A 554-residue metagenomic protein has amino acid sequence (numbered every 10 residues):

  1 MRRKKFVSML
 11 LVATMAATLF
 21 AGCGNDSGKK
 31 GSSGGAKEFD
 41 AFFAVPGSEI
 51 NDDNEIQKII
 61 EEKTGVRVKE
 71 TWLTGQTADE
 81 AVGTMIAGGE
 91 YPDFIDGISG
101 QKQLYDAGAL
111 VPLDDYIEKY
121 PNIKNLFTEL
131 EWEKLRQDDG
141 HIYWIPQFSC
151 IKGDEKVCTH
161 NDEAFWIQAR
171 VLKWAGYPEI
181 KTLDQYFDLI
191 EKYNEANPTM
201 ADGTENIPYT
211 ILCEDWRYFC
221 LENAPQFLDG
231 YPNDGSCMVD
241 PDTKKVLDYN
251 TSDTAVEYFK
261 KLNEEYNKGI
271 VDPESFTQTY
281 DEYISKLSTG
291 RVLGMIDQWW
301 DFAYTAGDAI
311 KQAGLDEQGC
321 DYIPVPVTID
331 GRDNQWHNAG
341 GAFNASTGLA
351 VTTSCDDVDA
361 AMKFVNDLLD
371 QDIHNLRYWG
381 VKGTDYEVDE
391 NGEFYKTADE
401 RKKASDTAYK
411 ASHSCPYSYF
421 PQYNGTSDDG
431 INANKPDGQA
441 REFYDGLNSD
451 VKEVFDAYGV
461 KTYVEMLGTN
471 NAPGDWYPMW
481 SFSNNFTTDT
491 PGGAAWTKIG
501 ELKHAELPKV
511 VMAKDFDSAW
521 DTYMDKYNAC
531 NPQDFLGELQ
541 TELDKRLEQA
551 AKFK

Functional and structural regions predicted by a protein language model:
M1-F6: Positively charged n-region of N-terminal signal peptides that target proteins for export
S8, C23-Q185, N197, N223 (+3 more regions): Conserved N-terminal structural module of periplasmic/extracytoplasmic solute-binding proteins
T18-G22: C-terminal motif of bacterial Sec signal peptides marking the signal peptidase cleavage site
Q103-Y116, H141, P198, T305-Q335: Ligand-binding "clamshell"
G108-R136, I190-N194, T204-V239, K244 (+1 more regions): Carboxylate/His-rich catalytic cores and anion/metal-binding grooves
H141, P146-F219, D240-K286, R291 (+3 more regions): Helix-loop-helix "hinge/cap" segment bordering the ligand-binding cleft or interdomain interface
G319, P324-P326, H337-A408, S412-C415: Polar, glycine-rich mid-to-C-terminal structural blocks that act as macromolecule-binding/assembly scaffolds
H374-A505: Conserved small-residue motifs centered on glycine
